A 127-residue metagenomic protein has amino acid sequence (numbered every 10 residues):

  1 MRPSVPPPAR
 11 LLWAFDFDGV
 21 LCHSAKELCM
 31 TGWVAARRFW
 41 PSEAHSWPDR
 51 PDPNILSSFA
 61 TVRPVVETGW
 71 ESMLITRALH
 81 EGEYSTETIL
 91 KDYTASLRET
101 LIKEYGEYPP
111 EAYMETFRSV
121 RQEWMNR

Functional and structural regions predicted by a protein language model:
M1-P3: N-terminal mitochondrial targeting presequence
P8-A14: Extreme N-terminal starter segment of soluble prokaryotic enzymes
F17: Residue immediately C-terminal to the conserved phosphorylatable aspartate in receiver
V20-R127: Alpha-helical substrate-recognition element adjacent to the catalytic core
